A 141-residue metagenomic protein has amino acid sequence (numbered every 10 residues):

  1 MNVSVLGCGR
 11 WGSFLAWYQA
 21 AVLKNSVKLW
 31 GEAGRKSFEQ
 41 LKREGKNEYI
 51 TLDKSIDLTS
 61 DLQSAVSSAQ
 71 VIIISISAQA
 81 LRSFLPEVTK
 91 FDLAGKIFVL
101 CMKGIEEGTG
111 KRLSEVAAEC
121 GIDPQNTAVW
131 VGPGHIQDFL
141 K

Functional and structural regions predicted by a protein language model:
M1-S60: NAD(P)+-binding Rossmann beta1-loop-alpha1 motif at the extreme N-terminus of oxidoreductases
G31-A33, L62, A78, P133: Short glycine-rich, polar/acidic loop-and-turn segments at beta strand-coil junctions
L52, V71-K141: Rossmann-like NAD(P)(H) cofactor-binding subdomain of soluble oxidoreductases
A65-S67: A short, aliphatic-rich alpha-helical micro-motif
